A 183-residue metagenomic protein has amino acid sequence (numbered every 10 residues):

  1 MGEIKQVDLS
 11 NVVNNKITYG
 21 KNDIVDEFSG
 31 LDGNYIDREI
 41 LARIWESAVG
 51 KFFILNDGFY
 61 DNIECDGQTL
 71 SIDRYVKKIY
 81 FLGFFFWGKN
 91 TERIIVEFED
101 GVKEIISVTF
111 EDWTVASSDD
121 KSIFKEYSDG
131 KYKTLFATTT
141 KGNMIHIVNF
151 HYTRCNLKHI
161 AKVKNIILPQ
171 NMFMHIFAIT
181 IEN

Functional and structural regions predicted by a protein language model:
M1-N183: N-terminal/edge-of-domain interface segments
